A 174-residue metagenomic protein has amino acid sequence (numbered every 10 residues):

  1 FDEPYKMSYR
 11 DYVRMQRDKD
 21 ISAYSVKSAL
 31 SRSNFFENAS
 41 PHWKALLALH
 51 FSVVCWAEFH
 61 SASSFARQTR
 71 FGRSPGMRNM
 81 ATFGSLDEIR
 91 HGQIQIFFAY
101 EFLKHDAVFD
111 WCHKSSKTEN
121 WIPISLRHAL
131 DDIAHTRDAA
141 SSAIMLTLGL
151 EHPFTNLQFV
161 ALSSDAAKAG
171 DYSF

Functional and structural regions predicted by a protein language model:
F1-F59, D106: Terminal targeting/low-complexity segments that flank the catalytic cores of oxidoreductases
D11-R14, R67, F97, E101 (+2 more regions): Charged/polar, solvent-exposed surface patches and flexible loops
A29-H50, V108-L148, D165-A169: Acidic/His metal-coordination segments adjacent to aromatic residues that form catalytic metal sites in metalloenzymes
F36, A66, E151: Sparse, context-dependent recognition of short Cys/His-centered cofactor- or disulfide-binding micro-motifs
P41-P123: Long, hydrophobic, well-ordered secondary-structure blocks that form the structural core and pocket-lining surfaces
C55-E58, L148, H152: Long, contiguous alpha-helical bundle segments
R67-M80, Y100-A107, I133-S141, V160-F174: Inter-helical turn/loop segments and adjacent helix faces that build the functional surface of alpha-helical bundle
L150-A161: A structural motif
